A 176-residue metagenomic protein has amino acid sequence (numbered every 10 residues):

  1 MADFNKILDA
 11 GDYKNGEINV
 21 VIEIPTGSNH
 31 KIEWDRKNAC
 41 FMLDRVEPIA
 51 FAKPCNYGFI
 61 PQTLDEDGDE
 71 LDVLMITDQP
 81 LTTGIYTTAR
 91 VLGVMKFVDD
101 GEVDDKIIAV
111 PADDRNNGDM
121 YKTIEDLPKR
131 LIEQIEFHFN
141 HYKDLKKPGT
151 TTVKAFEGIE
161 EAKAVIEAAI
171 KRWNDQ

Functional and structural regions predicted by a protein language model:
M1-Q176: Hydrophobic N-terminal alpha-helices or hydrophobic patches in metabolic proteins across all domains of life
